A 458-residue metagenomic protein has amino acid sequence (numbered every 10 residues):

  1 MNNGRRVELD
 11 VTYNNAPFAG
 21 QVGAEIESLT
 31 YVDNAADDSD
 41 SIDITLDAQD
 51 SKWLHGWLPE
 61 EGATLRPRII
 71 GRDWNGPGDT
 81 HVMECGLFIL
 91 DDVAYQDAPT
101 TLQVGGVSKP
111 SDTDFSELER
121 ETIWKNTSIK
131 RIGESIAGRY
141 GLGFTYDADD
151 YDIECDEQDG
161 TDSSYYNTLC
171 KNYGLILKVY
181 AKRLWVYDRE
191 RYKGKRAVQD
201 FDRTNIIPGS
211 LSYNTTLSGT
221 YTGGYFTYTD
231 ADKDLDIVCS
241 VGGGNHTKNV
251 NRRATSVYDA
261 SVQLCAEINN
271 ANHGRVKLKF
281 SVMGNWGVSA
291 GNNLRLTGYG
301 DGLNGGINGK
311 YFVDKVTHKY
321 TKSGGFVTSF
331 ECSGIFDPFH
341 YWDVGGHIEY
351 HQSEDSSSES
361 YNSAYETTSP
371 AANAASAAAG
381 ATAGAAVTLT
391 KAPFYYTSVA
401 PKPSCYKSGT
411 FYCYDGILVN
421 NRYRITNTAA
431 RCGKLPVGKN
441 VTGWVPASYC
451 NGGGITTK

Functional and structural regions predicted by a protein language model:
M1-D112: Assembly/oligomerization scaffold segments
N2-T12, A16, I176-N270, K277-K319 (+3 more regions): Acidic, small/polar-enriched beta strand-loop surface segments
E84-Y95, G305-K319, K407-G416: Short beta-strand-centered aromatic/proline hotspots
D92-S108, K319-S333, N420-I425: Short, solvent-exposed secondary-structure boundary/capping segments
A94-N205: Charged- and aromatic-enriched interaction segments used to assemble and dock large macromolecular complexes
S369-I417, R431-G433: Beta-loop motif signature
T428-K458: Boundary regions of SH3-family modules and the immediately adjacent low-complexity/disordered segments in eukaryotic
